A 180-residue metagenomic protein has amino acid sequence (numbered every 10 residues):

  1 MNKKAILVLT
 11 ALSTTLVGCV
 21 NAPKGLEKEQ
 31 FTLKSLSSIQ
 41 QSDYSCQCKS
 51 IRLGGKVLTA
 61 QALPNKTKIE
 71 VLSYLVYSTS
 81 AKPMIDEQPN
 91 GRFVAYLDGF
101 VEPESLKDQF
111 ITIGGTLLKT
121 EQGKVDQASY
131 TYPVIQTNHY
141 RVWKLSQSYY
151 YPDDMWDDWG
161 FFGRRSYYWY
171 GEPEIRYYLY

Functional and structural regions predicted by a protein language model:
M1-C19: Sec-dependent bacterial lipoprotein signal peptides
C19-Y180: OB-fold and OB-like single-stranded nucleic-acid-recognition modules and their adjacent interaction interfaces
